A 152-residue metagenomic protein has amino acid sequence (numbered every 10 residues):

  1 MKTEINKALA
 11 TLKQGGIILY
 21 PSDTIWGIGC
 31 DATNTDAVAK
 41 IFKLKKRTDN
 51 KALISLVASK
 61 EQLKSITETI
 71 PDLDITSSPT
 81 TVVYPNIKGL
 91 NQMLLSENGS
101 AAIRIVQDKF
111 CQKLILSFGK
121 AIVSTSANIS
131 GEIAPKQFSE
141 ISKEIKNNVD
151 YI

Functional and structural regions predicted by a protein language model:
M1-I152: Active-site-adjacent structural elements in enzyme catalytic cores
